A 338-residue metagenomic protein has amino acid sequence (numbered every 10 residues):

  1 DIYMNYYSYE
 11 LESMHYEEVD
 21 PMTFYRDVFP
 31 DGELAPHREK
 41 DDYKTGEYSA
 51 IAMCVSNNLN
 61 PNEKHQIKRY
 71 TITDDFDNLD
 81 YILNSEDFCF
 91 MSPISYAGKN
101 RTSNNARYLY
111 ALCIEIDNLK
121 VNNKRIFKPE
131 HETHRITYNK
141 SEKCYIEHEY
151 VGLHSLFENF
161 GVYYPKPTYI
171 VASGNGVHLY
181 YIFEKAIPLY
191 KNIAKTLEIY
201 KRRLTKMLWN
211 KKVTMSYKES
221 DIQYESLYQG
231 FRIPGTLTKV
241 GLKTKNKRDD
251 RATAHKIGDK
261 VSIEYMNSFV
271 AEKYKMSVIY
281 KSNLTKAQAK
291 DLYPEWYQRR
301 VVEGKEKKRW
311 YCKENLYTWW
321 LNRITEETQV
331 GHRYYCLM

Functional and structural regions predicted by a protein language model:
I2-V177, F183-K195, I199: Signature for HUH/AEP ssDNA processing cores
M14-E18, I72, I146-E149, L197 (+3 more regions): Intrinsic-disorder-associated interaction segments
M22, R26, D80, H154 (+6 more regions): Generic detector of well-ordered alpha-helical segments enriched in charged/polar residues, highlighting helical
Y110-L112, Q229-F231, Y334: Structural beta-strand/beta-sheet cores of well-ordered domains, especially the beta-sheet scaffolds that support
L153-Y164, K201-S220: Conserved short secondary-structure elements within globular domains
E184-L189, L237, V278-M338: Modules that initiate DNA replication and primer synthesis
W209-K305: Catalytic "initiation/cleavage/transfer" segments centered on a nucleophilic residue and adjacent nucleic-acid-engaging
